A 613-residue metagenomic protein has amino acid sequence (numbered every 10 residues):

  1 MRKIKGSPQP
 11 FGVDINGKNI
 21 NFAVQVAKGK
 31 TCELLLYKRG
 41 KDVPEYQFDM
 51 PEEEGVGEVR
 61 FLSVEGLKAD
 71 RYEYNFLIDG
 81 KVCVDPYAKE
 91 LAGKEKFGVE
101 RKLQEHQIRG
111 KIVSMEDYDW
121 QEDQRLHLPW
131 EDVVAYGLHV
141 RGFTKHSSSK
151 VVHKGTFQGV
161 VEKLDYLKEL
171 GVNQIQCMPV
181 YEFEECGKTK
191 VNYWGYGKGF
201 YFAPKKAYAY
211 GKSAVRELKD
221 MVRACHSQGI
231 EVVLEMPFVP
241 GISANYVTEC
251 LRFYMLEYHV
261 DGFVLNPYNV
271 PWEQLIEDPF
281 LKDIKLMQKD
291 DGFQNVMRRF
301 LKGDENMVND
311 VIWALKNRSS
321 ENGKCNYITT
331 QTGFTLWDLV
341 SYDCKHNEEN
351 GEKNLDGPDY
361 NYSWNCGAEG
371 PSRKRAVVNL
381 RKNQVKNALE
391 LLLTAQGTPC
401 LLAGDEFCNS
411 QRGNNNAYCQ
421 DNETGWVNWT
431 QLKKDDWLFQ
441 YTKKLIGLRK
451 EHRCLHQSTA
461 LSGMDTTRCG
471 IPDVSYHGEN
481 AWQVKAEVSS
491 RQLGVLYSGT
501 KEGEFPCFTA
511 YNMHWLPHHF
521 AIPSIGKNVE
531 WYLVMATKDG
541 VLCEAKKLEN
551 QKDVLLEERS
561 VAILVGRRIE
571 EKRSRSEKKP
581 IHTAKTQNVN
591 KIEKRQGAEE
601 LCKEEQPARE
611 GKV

Functional and structural regions predicted by a protein language model:
M1-Y136, R141, E162-K168, V378-K382 (+3 more regions): Carbohydrate-interacting/catalytic domains
F76, Y181-F183, A207, M236-P240 (+2 more regions): Active-site-proximal loop/turn and secondary-structure-junction residues that shape catalytic pockets, frequently
K102-H106, P271-C408, N416-Q420, R453-A460 (+3 more regions): Conserved alpha/beta catalytic core and glycan-binding cleft of carbohydrate-active enzymes
E131-K150, G197, F202, E235-P237: N-terminal small/glycine-rich loop or linker at the start of catalytic domains across soluble metabolic enzymes
V134-Y136, I175-C177, V232-L234, F263 (+2 more regions): Hydrophobic faces of well-ordered beta-strands that scaffold small-molecule active sites in alpha/beta enzyme cores
S149-G155, C186-S227, P240-E257, E349-G370 (+1 more regions): Aromatic- and acidic-residue-enriched carbohydrate-binding clefts of CAZyme catalytic domains
E162-Y181, E257: Catalytic domains of carbohydrate-active enzymes, especially glycoside hydrolases
H226-E231, M236-D291: Active-site neighborhood of glycoside hydrolase catalytic domains
